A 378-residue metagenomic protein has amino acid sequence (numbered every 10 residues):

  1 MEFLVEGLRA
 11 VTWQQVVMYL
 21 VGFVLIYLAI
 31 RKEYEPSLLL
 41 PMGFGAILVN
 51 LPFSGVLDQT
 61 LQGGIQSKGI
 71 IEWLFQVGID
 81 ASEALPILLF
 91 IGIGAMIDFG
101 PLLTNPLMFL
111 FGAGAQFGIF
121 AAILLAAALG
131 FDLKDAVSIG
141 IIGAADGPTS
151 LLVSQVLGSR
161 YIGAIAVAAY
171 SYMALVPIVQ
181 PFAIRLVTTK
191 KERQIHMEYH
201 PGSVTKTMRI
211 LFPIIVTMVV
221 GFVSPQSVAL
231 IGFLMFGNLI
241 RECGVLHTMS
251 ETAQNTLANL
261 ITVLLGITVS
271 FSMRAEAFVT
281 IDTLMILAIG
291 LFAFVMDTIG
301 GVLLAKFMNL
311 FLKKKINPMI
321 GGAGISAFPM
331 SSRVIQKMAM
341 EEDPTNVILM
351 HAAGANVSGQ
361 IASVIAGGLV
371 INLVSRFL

Functional and structural regions predicted by a protein language model:
M1-A10, V16, Q62-S67, F182-L211 (+2 more regions): Intrinsically disordered, low-complexity non-transmembrane regions of multi-pass membrane transporters
M1-Q66, I71: N-terminal alpha-helical transmembrane segments of multi-pass membrane transport and channel/translocase proteins
L25, L48, I79-L103, G237-I240 (+1 more regions): Hydrophobic transmembrane alpha-helices of secondary-active transporters and Na+-translocating membrane complexes
R31-L39, D58, L74-Q76, M96-F111 (+5 more regions): Interfacial helix-loop-helix linkers and transmembrane-helix boundary segments in multi-pass membrane proteins
V77, A81-S82, I91-M96, F111-A121 (+4 more regions): Alpha-helical membrane segments and immediately flanking helix-loop junctions that form or couple to the substrate/ion
R160-I178, I289-M296, P318-I320: Alpha-helical transmembrane segments
S171-V245: Membrane-embedded hairpin module used as a gating/binding unit in multi-pass transport and secretion proteins
V216-L304: Transmembrane helical segments that form the transport core of multi-pass membrane transport proteins
